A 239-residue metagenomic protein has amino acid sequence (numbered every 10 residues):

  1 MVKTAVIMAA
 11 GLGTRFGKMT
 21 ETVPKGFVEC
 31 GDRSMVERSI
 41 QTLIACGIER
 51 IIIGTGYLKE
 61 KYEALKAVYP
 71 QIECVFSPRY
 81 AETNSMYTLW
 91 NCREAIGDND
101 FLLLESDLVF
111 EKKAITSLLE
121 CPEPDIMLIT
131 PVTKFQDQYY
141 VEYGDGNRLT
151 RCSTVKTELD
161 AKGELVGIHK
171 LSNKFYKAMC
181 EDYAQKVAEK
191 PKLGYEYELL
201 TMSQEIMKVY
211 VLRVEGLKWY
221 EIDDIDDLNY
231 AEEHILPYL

Functional and structural regions predicted by a protein language model:
M1-I7, R33-F101: Conserved N-terminal catalytic core of the sugar/cofactor nucleotidyltransferase
M1-T20: N-terminal nucleotide-binding beta1-loop-alpha1 segment
V2-A5, E164-L239: Conserved alpha/beta core of the MobA/IspD/sugar-nucleotide pyrophosphorylase nucleotidyltransferase superfamily
T22-E37: Short catalytic helix/loop segments, enriched in acidic residues and glycine and frequently bearing histidine
G26, Q71-E73, R148, K208-Y210: Conserved beta-strand segments of alpha/beta enzyme cores
G31, Y57, Y80, G194 (+1 more regions): Short beta->alpha linker loops
N99-V109: Short beta-strand-to-loop acidic/aromatic patch adjacent to the donor-nucleotide binding site
E111-K186: Conserved core of the sugar-phosphate nucleotidyltransferase
